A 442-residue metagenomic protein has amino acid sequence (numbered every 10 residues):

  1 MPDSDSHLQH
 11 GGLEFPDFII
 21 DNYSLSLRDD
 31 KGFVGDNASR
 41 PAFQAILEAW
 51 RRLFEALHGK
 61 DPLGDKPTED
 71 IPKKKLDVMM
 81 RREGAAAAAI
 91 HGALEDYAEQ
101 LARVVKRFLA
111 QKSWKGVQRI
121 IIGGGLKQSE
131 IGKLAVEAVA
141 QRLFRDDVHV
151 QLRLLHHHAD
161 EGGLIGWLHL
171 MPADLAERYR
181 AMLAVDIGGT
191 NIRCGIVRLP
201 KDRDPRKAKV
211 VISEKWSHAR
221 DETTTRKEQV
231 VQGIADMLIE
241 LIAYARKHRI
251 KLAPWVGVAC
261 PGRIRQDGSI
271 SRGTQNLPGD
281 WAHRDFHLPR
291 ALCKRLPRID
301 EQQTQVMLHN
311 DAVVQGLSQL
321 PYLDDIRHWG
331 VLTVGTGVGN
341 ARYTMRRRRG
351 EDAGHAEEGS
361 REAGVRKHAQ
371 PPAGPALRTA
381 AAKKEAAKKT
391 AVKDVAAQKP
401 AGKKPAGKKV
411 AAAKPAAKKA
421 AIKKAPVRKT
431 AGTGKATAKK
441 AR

Functional and structural regions predicted by a protein language model:
P2, L8-R28, G32, A38 (+4 more regions): Gly/Thr-rich phosphate-binding beta-strand-loop-beta motif of the actin/hexokinase/Hsp70
F18-A93, R206-K215, C260-R263, A373 (+1 more regions): A mobile "lid/hinge" subdomain adjacent to the ATP/sugar-phosphate binding pocket shared across diverse ATP-dependent
D65-V117, H156-D160, S217-P254: Adenine-nucleotide phosphate-binding core of ATP-dependent small-molecule kinases
L94, Q100, K112-R142, A259-I264: Glycine-rich phosphate-binding loops at beta-strand->alpha-helix junctions
Q128-H158, A219-Q232, L252, G262-W329: Glycine-rich phosphate-binding loop and adjoining helix at the ATP-binding site of ATP-dependent phosphoryl-transfer
L168-M171, Y179-K251, W255, P261 (+1 more regions): Conserved small-residue-rich
A353-A376: Short, basic, low-complexity termini and linkers enriched in Ser/Thr/Gly/Pro that act as targeting/leader peptides
A376-A441: Low-complexity, polybasic segments enriched for Lys interleaved with small residues
